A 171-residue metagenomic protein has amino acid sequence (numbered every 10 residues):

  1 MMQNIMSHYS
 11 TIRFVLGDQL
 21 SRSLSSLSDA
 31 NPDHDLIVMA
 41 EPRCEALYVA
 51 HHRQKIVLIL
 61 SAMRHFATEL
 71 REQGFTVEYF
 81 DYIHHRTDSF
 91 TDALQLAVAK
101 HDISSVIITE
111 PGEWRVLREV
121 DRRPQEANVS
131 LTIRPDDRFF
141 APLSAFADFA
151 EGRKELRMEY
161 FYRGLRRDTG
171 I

Functional and structural regions predicted by a protein language model:
M2-Y82: N-terminal beta-strand-loop-alpha-helix module at the start of alpha/beta ligand-binding or catalytic domains
G17-S26, F90-L94, R118-E119: Short alpha-helical segments and helix-capping/turn motifs at coil-helix boundaries
A62-H65, S89-A93: Well-ordered alpha-helical segments embedded in enzymatic catalytic cores
I83-D88: Acidic-and-aromatic substrate-binding clefts and catalytic sites of carbohydrate-active enzymes
T91, Q95-I171: Beta-rich, aromatic/charged-enriched effector core domains that present basic-aromatic interfaces for binding
